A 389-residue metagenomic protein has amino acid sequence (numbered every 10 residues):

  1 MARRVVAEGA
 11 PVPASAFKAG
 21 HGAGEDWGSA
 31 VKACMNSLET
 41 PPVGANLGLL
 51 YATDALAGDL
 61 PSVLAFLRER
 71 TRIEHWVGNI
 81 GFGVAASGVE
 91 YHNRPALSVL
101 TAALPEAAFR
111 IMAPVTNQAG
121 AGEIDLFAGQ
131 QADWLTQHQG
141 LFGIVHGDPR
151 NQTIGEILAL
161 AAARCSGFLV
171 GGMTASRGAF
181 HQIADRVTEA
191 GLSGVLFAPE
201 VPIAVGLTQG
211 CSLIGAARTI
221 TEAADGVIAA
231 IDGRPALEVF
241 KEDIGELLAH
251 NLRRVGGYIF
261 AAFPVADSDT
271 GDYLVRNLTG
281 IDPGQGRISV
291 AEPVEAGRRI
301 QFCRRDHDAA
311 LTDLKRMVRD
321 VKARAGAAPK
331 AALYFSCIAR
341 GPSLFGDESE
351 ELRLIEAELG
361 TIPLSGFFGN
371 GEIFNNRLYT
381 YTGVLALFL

Functional and structural regions predicted by a protein language model:
A2-P61, F66-E69, E74-H75, N79-G83 (+3 more regions): Small-residue-enriched flexible segments
